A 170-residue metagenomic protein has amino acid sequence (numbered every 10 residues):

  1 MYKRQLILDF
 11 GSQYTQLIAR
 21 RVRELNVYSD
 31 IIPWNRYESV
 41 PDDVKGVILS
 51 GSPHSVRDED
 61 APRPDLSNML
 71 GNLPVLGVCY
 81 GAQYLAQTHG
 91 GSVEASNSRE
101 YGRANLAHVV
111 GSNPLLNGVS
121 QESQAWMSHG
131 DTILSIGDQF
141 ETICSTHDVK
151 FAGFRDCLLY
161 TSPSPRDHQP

Functional and structural regions predicted by a protein language model:
M1-Y2, Y160-P165: Conserved small/polar residues in nucleotide/adenosyl-binding loops
L6-I7, S12-V78, Q83, H89: Flexible gly/pro-rich beta->alpha loop and the following alpha-helix that scaffold active-site loops
Q13-Y14, L134, V149: Short alpha-helical
S52, H147-D148, R166: Flexible loop residues that form catalytic and substrate-binding hotspots at small-molecule/glycan-binding clefts
L70-L73, Q83, Q87-A125, G130 (+1 more regions): A conserved active-site-flanking secondary-structure segment within enzyme catalytic domains
G137-I143: Short, hydrophobic/aromatic-rich segments at coil-to-beta transitions
F154-L158: Active-site beta-strand termini and strand-to-loop segments that position acidic
P170: Cationic, low-complexity basic patches in intrinsically disordered or flexible, solvent-exposed regions
